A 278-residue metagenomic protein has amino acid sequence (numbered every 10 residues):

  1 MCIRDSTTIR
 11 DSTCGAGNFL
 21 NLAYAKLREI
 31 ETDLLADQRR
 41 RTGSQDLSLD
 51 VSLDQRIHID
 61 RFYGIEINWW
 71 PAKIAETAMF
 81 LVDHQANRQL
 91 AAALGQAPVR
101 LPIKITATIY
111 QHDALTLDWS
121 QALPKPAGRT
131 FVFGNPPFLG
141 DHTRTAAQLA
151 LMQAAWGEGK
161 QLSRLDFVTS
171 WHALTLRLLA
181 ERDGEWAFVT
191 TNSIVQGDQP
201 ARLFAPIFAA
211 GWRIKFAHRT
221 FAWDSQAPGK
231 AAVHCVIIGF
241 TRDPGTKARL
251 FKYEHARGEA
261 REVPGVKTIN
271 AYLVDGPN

Functional and structural regions predicted by a protein language model:
M1-D5: Conserved small/polar residues in nucleotide/adenosyl-binding loops
T13-G17: Class I SAM-dependent methyltransferase "Motif I" SAM/SAH-binding loop
N21, R28, A72, F80 (+4 more regions): Signature of N6-adenine DNA methyltransferases within the class I
E31-Q55, D83-T106: Short mixed-charge
F62-I65: Conserved SAM-binding motif I beta-strand of class I
N68: Conserved SAM/SAH-binding beta-strand->alpha-helix loop
A75: Conserved SAM-binding loop
